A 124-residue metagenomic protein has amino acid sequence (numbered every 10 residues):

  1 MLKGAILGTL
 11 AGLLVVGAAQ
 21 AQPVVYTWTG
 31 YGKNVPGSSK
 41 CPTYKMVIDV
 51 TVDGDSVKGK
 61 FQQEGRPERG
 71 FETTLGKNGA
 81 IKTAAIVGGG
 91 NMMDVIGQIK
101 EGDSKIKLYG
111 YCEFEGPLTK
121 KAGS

Functional and structural regions predicted by a protein language model:
M1-T9: Bacterial N-terminal signal peptides that target proteins for export
V16-A21: Sec/Tat signal peptide C-region and signal peptidase I cleavage site
Q22-S124: Central antiparallel beta-sheet cores of small beta-barrel/beta-sandwich binding domains
